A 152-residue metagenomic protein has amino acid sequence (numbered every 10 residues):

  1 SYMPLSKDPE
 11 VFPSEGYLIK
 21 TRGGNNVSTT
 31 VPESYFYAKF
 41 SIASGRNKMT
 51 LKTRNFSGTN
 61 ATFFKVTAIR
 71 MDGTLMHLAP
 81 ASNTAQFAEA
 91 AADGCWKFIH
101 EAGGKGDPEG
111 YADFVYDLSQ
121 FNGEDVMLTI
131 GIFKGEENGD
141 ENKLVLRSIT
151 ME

Functional and structural regions predicted by a protein language model:
S1-D8, L78-A79: Extracellular carbohydrate-recognition regions
G16-G45, E109-V115, L146: Short beta-strands within extracellular/lumenal beta-sheet-rich domains
T29-E33, A61-F63, P108-G110, K134-E152: Extracellular carbohydrate recognition
F40-S44, T53-S57, Q120: Non-cytosolic beta-sheet module surface loops
A43-R46, D72-G73, Q120-E124: A short, structured loop/turn motif at beta-sheet edges
N47-N55, F64, D125-K134, I149: Extracellular beta-strand-rich recognition modules
F63-M71: Short, surface-exposed beta-strand/strand-loop-strand elements in extracellular ectodomains
M76-N122, G135, G139: Extracellular carbohydrate recognition and processing domains and analogous Trp-centered ligand-binding platforms
